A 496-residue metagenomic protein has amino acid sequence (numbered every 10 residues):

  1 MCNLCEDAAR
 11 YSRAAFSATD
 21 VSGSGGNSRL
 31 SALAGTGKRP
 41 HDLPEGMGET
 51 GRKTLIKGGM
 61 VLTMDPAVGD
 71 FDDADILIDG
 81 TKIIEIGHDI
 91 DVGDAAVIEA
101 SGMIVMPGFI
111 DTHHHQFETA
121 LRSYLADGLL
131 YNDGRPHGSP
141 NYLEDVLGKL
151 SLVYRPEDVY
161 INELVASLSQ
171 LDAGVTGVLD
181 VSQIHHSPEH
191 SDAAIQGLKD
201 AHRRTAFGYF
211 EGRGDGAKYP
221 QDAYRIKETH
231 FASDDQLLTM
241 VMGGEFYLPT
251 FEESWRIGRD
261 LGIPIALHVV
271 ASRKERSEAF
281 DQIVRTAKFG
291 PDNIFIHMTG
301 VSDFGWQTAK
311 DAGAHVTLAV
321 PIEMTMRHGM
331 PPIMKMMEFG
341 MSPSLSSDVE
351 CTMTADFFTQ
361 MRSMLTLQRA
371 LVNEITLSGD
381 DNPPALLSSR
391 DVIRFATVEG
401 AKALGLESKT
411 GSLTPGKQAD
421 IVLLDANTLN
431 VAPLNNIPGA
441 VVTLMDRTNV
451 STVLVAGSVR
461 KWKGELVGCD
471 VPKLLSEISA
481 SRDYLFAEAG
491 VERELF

Functional and structural regions predicted by a protein language model:
C2-A74, D79, R394-F496: Active-site microenvironment of metallo-dependent hydrolases
P44-G46, S182-W306: Metal-coordinating catalytic core of metallo-dependent amide/deamination hydrolases
G51-G58, D91-H137, N141, E157 (+2 more regions): Replace "His-x-His-based motif
G59, I76, T81, G102 (+13 more regions): Divalent metal-coordination and catalytic microenvironments
A120-V159, H202, R273-D292, A312-H315 (+1 more regions): Active-site gating loops and adjacent loop-to-helix segments of metal-dependent hydrolytic enzymes
Y124-V181, H186-H202, Y224-S233, S479-S481: Alpha-helical scaffold segments that flank or form the walls of functional sites
T286-K288, D292, I333-T428, T443-M445: His/Asp/Glu-enriched, well-ordered alpha-helical/loop segment that forms or immediately abuts the divalent-metal
A312-S347: A conserved active-site cap/scaffold subdomain adjacent to cofactor or substrate pockets
